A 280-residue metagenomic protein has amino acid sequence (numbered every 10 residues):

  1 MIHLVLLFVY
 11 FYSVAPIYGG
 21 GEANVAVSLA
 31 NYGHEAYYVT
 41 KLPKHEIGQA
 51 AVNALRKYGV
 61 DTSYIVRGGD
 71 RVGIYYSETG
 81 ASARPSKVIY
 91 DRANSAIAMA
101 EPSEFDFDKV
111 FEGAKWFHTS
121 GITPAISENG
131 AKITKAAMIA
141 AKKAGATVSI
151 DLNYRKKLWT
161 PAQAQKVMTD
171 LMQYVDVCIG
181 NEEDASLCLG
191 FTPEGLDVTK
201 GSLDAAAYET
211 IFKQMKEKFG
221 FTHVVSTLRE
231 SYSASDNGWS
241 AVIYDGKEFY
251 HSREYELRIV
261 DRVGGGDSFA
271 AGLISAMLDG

Functional and structural regions predicted by a protein language model:
M1-F8: Positively charged, low-complexity intrinsically disordered leader regions
L7, I17, N24-E35, S275-D279: Alpha-helix C-terminal capping segments
S13-E22, T40-P43, I65-G69, D261-G265: Active-site nucleophile and cofactor-binding loops and adjacent substrate-binding regions of central metabolic enzymes
E35-I122: Conserved N-terminal subdomain of the carbohydrate kinase-like
A140-T147, F219-T222: A short helix->loop->beta-strand "cap" motif at the edges of active sites that frequently abuts
L158-G246: Conserved phosphate/ATP/ADP-binding segment of small-molecule kinases
A234, F249-G280: Conserved post-catalytic alpha-helical subdomain immediately downstream of the catalytic base and nucleotide-binding
